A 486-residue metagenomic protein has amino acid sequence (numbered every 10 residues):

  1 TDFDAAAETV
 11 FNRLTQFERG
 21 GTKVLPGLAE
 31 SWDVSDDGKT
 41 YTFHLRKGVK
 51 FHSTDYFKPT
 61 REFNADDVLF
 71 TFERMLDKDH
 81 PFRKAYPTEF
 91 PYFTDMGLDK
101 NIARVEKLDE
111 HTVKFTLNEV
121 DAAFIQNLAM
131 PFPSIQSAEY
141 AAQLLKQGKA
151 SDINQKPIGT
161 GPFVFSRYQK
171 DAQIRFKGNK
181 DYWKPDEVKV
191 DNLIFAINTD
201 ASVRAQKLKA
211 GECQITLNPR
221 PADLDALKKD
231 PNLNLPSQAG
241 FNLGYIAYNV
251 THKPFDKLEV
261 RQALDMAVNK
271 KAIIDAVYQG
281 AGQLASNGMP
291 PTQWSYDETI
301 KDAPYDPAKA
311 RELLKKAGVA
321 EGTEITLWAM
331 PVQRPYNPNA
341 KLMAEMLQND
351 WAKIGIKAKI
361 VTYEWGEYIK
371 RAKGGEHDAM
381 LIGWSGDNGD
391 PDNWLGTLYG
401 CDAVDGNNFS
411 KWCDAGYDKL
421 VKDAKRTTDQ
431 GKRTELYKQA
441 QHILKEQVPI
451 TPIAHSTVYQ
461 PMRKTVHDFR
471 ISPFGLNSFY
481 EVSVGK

Functional and structural regions predicted by a protein language model:
T1-A7, L28, D55-P59, A122-S134 (+3 more regions): A structural "hinge/loop" feature
T1-D37, E73, H80, K156-T160: N-terminal lobe/hinge region of extracytoplasmic solute-binding protein
E18, K177-D181, Q238-A263, A267: A bilobed periplasmic-binding-protein/Venus flytrap-type ligand-binding module shared by bacterial periplasmic
E30-F82, K114, K207, P254: Aromatic- and charge-enriched surface segment that lines or borders ligand/interaction sites
H44, E62, D67-L69, R74-A141: Surface-exposed binding/hinge segments that line and control ligand-binding clefts or catalytic entry sites
G148-N154, N179-A226, S237, A344 (+1 more regions): Ligand-site clamp/hinge motif
F163, N249, L284-A317, R334-L342: Structural transition elements
Q169, Q173, G178, A267-S295 (+3 more regions): Detector for C-terminal structural segments
